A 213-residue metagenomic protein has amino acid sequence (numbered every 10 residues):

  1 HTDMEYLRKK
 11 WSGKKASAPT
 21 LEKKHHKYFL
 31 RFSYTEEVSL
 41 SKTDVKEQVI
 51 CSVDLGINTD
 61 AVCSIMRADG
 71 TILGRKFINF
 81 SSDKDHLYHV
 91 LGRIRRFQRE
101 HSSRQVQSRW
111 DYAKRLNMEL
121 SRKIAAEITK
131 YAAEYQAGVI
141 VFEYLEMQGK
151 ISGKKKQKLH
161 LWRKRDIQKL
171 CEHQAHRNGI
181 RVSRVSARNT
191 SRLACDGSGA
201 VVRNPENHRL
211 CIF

Functional and structural regions predicted by a protein language model:
H1-Q48: Charged, flexible boundary elements
Y28-F213: Positively charged, helix-rich recognition surfaces that bind polyanionic ligands
